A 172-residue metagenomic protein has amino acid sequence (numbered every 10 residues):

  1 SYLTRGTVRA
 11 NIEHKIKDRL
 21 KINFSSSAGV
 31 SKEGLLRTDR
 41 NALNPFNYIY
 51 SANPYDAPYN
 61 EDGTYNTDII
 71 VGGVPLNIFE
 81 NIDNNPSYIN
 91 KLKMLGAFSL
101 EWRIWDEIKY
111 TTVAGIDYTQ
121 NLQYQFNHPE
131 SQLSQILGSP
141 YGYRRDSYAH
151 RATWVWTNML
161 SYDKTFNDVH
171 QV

Functional and structural regions predicted by a protein language model:
T7, N11-L95, T111-V172: Surface-exposed loop/interface segments of Gram-negative outer-membrane beta-barrel transport/assembly proteins
E101-D106: Long hydrophobic segments that form regular secondary structure
